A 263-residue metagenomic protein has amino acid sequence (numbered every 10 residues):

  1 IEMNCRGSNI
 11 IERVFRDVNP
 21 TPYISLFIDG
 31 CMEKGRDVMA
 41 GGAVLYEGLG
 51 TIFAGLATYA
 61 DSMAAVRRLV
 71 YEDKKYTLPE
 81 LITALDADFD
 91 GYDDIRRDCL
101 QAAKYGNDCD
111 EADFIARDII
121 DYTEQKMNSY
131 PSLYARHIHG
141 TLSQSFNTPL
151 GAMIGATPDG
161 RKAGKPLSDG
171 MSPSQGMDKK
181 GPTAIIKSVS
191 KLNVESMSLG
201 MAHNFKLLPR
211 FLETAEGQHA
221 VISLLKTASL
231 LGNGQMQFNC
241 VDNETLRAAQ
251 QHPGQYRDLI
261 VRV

Functional and structural regions predicted by a protein language model:
I1-V263: Acidic, glycine-enriched catalytic cores built around paired aspartates
